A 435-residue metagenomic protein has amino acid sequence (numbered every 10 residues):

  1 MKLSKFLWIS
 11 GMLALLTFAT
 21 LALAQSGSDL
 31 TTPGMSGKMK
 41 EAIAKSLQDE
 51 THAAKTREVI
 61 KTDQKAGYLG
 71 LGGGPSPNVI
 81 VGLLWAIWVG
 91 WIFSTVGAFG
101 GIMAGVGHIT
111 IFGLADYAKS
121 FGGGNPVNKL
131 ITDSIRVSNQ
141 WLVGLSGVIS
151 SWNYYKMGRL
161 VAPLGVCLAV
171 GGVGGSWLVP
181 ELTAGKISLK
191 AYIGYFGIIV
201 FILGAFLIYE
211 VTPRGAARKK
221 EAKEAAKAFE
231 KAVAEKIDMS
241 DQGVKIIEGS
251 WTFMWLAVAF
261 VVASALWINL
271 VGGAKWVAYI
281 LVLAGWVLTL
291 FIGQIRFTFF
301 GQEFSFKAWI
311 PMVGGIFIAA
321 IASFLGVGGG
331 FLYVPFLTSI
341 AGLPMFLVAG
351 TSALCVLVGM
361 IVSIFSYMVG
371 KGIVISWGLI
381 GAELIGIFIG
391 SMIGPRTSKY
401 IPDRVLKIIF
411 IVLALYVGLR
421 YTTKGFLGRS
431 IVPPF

Functional and structural regions predicted by a protein language model:
L3-S94, T110, L114-G123, W152-I318 (+2 more regions): Juxtamembrane transmembrane-helix boundary motif
I92-M103, W141, I321-G330: Short helix-coil transition sites and intra-membrane helix breaks within transmembrane domains of multi-pass
G101, G105, V143-N153, V179 (+3 more regions): Alpha-helical transmembrane segments and their lipid-water interface positions in multi-pass membrane proteins
A104-T132, L332-L347: Interfacial segments of multi-pass membrane proteins
G107, R136-V143, A169-V173, A349-M360 (+2 more regions): Transmembrane helix-bundle signature of multi-pass membrane transporters/permeases
L114-A118, R136-S150, T298-F299, S323-L332 (+1 more regions): Hydrophobic alpha-helical transmembrane segments
N128-N139, A162-C167, L343-S352, I375-A382: The feature identifies polytopic integral membrane transport proteins across all domains of life
G314-P335, S339, L343: Short, highly charged
